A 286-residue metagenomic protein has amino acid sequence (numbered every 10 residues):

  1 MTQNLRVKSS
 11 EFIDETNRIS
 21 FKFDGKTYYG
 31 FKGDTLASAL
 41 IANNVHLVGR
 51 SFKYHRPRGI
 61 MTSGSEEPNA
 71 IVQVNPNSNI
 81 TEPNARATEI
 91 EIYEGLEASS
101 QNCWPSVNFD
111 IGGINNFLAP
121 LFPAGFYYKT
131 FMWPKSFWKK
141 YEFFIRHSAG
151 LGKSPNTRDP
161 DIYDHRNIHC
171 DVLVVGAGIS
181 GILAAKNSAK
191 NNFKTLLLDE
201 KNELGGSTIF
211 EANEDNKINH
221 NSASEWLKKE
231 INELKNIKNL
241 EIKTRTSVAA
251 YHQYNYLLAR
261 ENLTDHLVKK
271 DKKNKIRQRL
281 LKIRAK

Functional and structural regions predicted by a protein language model:
M1-N17, S38, A42, L47 (+5 more regions): Terminal leader/tail segments of proteins
K26-T27, T35, G49-E97: Local cysteine-cluster metal-coordination motifs and their immediate loop/turn environment, predominantly Fe-S cluster
N44-H55, A184, N191-E200: Glycine-rich phosphate/pyrophosphate-binding loops and their adjacent beta-strand/loop elements at enzyme active sites
H55-M61, P68, L96-V175, S224-K286: FAD-binding core/adjacent interface of flavoenzyme oxidoreductases
R166-L197: N-terminal Rossmann-like FAD-binding beta1-loop-alpha1 element of flavoenzymes
N202-K228: Conserved N-terminal glycine-rich FAD pyrophosphate-binding loop of Rossmann-like flavoproteins
